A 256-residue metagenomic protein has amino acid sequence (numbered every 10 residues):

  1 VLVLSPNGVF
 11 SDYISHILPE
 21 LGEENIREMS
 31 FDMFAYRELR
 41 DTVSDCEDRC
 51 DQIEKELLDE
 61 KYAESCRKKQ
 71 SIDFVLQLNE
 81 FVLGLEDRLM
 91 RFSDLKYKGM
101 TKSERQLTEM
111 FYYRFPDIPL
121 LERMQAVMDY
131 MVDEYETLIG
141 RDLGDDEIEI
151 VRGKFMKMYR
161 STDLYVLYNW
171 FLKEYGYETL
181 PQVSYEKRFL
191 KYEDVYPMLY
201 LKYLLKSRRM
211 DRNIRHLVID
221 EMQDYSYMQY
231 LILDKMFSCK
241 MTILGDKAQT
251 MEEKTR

Functional and structural regions predicted by a protein language model:
V1-L217, D224-I232: Alpha-helical nucleic-acid-binding subdomain of P-loop helicases immediately C-terminal to the Walker A/P-loop
L217-I219, L244: Hydrophobic residues in beta-strands of the RecA-like P-loop NTPase core, especially within AAA+ ATPase
Q223-D224, Q249: Short, glycine/acidic-enriched loop or turn micro-motifs at the edges of active sites
M236-R256: Conserved RecA-like helicase ATPase core segment that couples NTP binding/hydrolysis to strand translocation
